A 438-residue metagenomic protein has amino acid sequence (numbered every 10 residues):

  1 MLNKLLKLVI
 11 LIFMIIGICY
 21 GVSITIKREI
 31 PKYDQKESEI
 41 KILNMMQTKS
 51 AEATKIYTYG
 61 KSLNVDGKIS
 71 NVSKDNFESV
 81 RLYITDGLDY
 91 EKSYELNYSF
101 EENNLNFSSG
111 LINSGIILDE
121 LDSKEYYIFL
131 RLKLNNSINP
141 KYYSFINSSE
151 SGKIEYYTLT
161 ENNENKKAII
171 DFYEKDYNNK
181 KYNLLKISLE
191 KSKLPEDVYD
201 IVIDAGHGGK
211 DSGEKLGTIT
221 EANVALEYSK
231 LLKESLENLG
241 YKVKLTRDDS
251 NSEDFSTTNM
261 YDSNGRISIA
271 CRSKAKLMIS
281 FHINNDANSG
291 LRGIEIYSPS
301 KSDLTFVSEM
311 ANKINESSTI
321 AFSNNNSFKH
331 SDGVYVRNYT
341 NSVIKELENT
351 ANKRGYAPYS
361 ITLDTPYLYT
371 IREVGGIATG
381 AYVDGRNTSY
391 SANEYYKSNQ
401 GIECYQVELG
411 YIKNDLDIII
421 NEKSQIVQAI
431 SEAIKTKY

Functional and structural regions predicted by a protein language model:
M1-M14: N-terminal Sec-pathway targeting helices
Y20-K191: Basic, ligand-binding patches in group-transfer machinery, especially extracytoplasmic/periplasmic segments
D75, N136-I138, D211, A287 (+2 more regions): Residue-level signal for secondary-structure boundary sites
N76-E78, D122, D197, L239 (+1 more regions): Short loop/turn segments at connectors of secondary-structure elements within structured domains
S192-I201: A short, charged/proline- and glycine-enriched loop that marks the coil->beta-strand transition at the N-terminal
I201-K215: Short, surface-exposed beta-strand segments enriched in small/polar/acidic residues
G213-E227: Glycine- and acidic-residue-enriched helix-capping/strand-helix junction motifs
L226-Y438: Active-site-proximal helix/loop segments of hydrolytic enzymes
